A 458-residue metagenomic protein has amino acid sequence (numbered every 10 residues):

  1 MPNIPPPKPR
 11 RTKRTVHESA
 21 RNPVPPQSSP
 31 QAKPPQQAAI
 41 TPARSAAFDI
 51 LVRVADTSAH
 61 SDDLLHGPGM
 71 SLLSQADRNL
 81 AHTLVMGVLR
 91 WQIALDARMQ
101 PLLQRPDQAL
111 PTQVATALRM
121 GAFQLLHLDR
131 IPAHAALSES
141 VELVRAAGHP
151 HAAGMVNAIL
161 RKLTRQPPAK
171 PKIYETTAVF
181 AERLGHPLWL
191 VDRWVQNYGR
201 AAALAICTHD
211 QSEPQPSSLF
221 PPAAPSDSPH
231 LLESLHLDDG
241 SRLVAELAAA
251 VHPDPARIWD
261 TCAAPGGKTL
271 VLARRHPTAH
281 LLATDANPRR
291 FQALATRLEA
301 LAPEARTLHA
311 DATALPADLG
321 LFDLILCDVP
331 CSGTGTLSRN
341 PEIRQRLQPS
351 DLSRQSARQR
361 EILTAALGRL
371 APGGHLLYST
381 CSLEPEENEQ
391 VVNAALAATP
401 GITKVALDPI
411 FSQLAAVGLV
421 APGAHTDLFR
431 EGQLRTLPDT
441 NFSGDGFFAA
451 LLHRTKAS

Functional and structural regions predicted by a protein language model:
M1-S458: S-adenosylmethionine
